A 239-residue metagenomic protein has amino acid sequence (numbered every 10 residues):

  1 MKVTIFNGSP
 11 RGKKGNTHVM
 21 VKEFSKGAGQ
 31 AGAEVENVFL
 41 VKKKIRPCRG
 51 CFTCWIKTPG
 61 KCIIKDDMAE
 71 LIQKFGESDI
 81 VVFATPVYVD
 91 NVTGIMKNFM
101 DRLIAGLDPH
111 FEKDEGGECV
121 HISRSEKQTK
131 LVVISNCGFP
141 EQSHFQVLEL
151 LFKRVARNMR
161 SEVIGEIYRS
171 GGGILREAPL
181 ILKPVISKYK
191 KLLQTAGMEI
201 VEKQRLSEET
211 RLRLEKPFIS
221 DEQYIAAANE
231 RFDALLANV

Functional and structural regions predicted by a protein language model:
M1-D108, I164, K183-V239: N-terminal beta1-alpha1-beta2 submodule of the flavodoxin-like/Rossmannoid cofactor-binding fold
N7-P10, S135-G138, G171: Short, histidine-centered active-site or binding-site loop motifs used for metal coordination, general acid-base
G15-N16, S143-Q146, P179-L180: Short, solvent-exposed loop/turn segments at secondary-structure boundaries
A33, E112-E115, G172, E209: Sparse recognition of residues in long alpha-helices and their boundaries
I63-M159: Helix-loop-strand module that forms the ligand-binding subsite of alpha/beta enzymes
G165-G172: Beta-strand-loop-alpha "switch" segments that mediate conformational coupling across diverse proteins
I174-A178: A short acidic, helix-capping loop that chelates divalent metal ions and anchors anionic groups
